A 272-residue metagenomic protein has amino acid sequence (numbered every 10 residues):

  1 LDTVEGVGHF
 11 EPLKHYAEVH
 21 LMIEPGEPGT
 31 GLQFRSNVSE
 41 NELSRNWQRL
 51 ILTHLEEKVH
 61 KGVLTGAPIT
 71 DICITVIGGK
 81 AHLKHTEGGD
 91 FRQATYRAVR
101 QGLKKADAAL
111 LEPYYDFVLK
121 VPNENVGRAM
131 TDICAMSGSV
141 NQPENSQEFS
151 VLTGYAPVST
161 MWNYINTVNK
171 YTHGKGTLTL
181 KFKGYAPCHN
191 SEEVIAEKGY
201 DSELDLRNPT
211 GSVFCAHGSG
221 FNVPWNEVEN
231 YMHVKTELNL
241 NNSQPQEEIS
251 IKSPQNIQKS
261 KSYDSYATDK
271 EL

Functional and structural regions predicted by a protein language model:
L1-L272: Accessory interaction regions appended to the cores of large information-processing enzymes
